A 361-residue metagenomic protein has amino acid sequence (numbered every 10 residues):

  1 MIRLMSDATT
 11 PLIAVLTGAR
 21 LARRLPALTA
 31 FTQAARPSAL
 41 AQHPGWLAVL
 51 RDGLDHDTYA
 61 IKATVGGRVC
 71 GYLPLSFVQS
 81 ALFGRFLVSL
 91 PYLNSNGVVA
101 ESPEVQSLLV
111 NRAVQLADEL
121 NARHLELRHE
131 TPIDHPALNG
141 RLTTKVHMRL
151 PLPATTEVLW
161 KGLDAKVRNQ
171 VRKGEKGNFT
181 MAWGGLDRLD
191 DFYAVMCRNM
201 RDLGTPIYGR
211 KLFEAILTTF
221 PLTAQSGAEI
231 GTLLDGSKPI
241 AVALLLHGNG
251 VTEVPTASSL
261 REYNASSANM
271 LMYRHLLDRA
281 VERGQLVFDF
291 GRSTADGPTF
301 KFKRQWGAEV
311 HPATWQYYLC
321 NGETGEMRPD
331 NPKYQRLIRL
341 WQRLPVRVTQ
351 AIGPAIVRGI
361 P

Functional and structural regions predicted by a protein language model:
I2-P11, F77, T131-V158, Q285-L286 (+1 more regions): Active-site/acyl-donor-binding loops of N-acyltransferases
D7, P11-G66, C70-G84, H129-A265 (+1 more regions): A conserved beta-strand-loop-helix scaffold within acyl/acetyltransferase catalytic domains
K62-Y72, L93-S95, V105-L116, E214-M327: Aromatic (often tryptophan-rich) hydrophobic motifs at membrane interfaces
Q79-S95: Conserved acyl-donor/pantetheine-binding loop and adjacent beta-alpha core of acyl/acetyltransferases and related
L90, K161-Q170, P329-R336: Short intrinsically disordered coil segments
V98-A100, R149: Acyl-group handling in specialized metabolite and lipid biosynthesis
E104-H147: Non-catalytic accessory segments adjacent to catalytic cores
